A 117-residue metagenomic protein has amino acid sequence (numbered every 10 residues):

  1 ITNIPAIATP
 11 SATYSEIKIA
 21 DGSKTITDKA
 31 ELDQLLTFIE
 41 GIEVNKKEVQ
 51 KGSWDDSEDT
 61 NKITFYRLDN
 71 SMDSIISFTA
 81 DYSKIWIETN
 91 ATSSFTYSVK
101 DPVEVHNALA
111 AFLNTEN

Functional and structural regions predicted by a protein language model:
I1-N117: Function-determining sites in protein domains
